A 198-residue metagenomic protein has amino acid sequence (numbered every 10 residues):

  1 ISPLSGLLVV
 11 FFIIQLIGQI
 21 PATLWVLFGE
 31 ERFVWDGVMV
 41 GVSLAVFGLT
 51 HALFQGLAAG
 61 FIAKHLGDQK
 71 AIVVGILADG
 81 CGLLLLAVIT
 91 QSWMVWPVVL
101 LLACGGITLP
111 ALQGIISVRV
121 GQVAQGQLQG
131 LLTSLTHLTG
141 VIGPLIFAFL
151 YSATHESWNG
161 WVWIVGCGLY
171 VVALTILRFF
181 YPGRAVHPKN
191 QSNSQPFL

Functional and structural regions predicted by a protein language model:
T23-V40: Short amphipathic helix-loop junctions that connect adjacent transmembrane helices in Major Facilitator Superfamily/SLC
F54-D68, Y151: Helix-to-loop junctions at the C-terminal end of transmembrane segments in multipass secondary transporters
K70-L85: Structural signature of the two symmetry-related core transmembrane helices
L85-V99, T108: Helix-loop junctions at membrane interfaces in 12-TM secondary transporters
I107-G121: Intracellular juxtamembrane helix-capping segments at the cytosolic ends of symmetry-related transmembrane helices
L112, I164-L198: Multi-pass alpha-helical transporter architecture, strongest for 12-TM Major Facilitator/SLC carriers used
Q125-A153: A late C-terminal transmembrane helix in Major Facilitator Superfamily
F149-Y170: A membrane-interface helix-boundary motif in multi-pass transporters
